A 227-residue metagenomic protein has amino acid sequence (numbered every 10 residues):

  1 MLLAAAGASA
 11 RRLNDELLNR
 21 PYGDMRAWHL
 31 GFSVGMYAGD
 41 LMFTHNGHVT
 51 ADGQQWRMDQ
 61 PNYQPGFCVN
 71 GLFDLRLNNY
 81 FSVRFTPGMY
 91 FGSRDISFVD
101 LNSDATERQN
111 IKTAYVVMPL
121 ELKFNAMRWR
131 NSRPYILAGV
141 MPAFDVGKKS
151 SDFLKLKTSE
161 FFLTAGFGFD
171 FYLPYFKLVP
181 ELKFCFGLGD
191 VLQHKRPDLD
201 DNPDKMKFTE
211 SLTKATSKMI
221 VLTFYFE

Functional and structural regions predicted by a protein language model:
S9-Q64, Y225-E227: Short glycine/proline- and aromatic-enriched beta-strand/turn motifs that initiate or cap beta-hairpins
N19, D24-W28, M36-M42, L72-K148 (+1 more regions): Gram-negative (and chloroplast) outer-membrane scaffold detector with strong preference for beta-barrel transmembrane
G23-A27, M58-G66, Q109-V117, L154-F162 (+1 more regions): Transmembrane beta-barrel outer-membrane domains
T44-P61, G92-T113, V146-L156, L192-L212: Flexible, solvent-exposed loop segments that connect beta-strands
F85-P87, G166, P180: Conserved beta-strand->loop/alpha-helix structural units within folded catalytic cores of enzymes with alpha/beta
T158, P174-E227: Predominantly the C-terminal beta-signal and adjacent terminal strand-loop region of outer-membrane beta-barrel
T164-Y172, K177: Conserved C-terminal beta-signal and adjacent last beta-strands/turns of outer-membrane beta-barrel proteins
